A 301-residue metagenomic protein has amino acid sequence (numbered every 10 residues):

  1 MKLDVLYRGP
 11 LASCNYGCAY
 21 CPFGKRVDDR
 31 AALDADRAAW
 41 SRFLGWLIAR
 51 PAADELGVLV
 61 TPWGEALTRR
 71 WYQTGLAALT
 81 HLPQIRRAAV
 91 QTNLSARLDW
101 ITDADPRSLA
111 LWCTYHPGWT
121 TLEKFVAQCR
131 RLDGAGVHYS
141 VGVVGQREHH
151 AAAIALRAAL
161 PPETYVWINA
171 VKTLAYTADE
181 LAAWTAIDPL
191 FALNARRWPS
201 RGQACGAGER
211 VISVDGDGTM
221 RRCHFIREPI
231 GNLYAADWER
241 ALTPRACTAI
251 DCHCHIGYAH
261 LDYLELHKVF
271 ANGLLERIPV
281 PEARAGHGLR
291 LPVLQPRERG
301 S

Functional and structural regions predicted by a protein language model:
M1-D4, L11, G24, D28 (+1 more regions): Flexible mid-to-C-terminal extensions adjoining Fe-S/redox cofactors in radical SAM and related proteins
M1-G24, G57-T61, R210-G218: N-terminal pre-triad scaffold of radical SAM enzymes
D4-V5, K25-A38, D54-R69, L79-L98 (+3 more regions): Core AdoMet radical
C14, C18-C21, C205, G218 (+3 more regions): Short cysteine clusters
R30, L109-R221, F225-G231: Radical SAM enzyme [4Fe-4S]-AdoMet core and its adjacent flexible, acidic and glycine-rich loops/tails across
D34-W46, Y72-G75, L122-Q128, H150-A155: Well-ordered, non-membrane alpha-helical segments in soluble/globular domains
G45-A49, W100-A104: Short amphipathic alpha-helix with an adjacent loop that forms part of the alpha/beta core around
L47, G75, L79, C129-L132 (+1 more regions): Hydrophobic positions in alpha-helices of CheY-like receiver
